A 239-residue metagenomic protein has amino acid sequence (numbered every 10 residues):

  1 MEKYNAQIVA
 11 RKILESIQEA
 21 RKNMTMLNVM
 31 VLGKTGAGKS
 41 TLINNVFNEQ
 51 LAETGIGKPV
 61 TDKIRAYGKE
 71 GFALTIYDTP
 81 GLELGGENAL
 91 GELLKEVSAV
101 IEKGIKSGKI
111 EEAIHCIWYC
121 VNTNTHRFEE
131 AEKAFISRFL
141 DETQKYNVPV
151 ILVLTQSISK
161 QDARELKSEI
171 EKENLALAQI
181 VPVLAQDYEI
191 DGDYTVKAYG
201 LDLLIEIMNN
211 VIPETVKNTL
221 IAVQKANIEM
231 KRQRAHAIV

Functional and structural regions predicted by a protein language model:
M1-E87: Conserved G1/Walker A P-loop phosphate-binding module
M1-I8, T195, Y199, A226 (+1 more regions): Alpha-helix boundary/N-cap detector
A10-R11, V148-I151, Q156-K217: Canonical P-loop GTPase G-domain recognition
Q50, L84-G86, T125-F128, Q161 (+1 more regions): Conserved protein kinase catalytic core
E53, G86-L94, E129, Y194-K197: Flexible, glycine- and charge-enriched loops at secondary-structure boundaries
D62, I205-V239: Add "or lipid-surface remodeling" -> "...that mediate pore formation, membrane permeabilization, membrane fusion
Y77-L82, I117-T123, Q156, V181-D187: Short loop/turn segments at strand-loop or loop-helix junctions that form parts of catalytic or ligand-binding pockets
E92-A178: Conserved C-terminal guanine-recognition region of P-loop GTPase G domains, centered on the G4
